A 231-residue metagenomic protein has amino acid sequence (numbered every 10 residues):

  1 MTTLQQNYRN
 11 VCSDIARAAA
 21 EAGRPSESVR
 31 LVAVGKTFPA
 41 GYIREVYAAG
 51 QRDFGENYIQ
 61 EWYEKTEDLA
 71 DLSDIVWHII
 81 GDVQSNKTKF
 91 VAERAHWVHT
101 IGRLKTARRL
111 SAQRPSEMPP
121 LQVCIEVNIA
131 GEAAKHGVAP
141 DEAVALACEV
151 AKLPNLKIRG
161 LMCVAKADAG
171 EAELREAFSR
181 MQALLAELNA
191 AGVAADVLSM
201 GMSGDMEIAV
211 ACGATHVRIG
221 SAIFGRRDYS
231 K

Functional and structural regions predicted by a protein language model:
M1-G204, C212: Conserved alpha/beta-domain cores
E207-A211, I219, I223-K231: Expand to "…catalyze enediolate/carbanion chemistry for C-C bond making/breaking, isomerization, decarboxylation
